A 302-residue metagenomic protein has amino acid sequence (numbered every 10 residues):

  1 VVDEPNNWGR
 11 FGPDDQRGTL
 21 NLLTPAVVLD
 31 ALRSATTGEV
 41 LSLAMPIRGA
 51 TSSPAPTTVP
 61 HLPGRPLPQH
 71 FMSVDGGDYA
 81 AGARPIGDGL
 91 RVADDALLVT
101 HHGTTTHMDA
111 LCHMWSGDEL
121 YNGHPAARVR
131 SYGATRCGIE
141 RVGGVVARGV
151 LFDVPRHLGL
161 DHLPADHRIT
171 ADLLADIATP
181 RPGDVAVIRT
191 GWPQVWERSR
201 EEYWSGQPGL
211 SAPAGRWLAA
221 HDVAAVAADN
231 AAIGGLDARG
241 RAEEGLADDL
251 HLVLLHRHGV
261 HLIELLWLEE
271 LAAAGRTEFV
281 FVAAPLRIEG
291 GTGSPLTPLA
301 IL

Functional and structural regions predicted by a protein language model:
V1-L302: Active-/binding-site microenvironments in catalytic and ligand-binding cores
